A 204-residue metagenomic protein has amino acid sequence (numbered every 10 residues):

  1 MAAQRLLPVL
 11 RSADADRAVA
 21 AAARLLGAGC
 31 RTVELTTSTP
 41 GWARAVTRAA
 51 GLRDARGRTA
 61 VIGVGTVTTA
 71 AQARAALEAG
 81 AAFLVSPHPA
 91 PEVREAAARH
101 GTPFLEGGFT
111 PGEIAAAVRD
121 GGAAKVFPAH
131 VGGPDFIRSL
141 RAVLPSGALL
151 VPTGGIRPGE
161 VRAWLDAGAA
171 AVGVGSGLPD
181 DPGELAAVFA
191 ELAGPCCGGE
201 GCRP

Functional and structural regions predicted by a protein language model:
M1-A82, R99-G101, R157-R162, A167 (+1 more regions): Conserved N-terminal beta1-alpha1 strand-loop-helix module at the mouth
L7, V61-G63, L84-V85, L105 (+3 more regions): Structural detector of well-ordered beta-strand residues that form the stable sheet scaffold of enzyme domains
T37, T66, P87-P89, G108-F109 (+3 more regions): Short secondary-structure boundary segments
G51, R141-A142: Short amphipathic alpha-helix used as the core "switch/output" element in two-component signaling
F83-V93, V126-F136, A167-E191: Glycine-rich phosphate-binding active-site loops on the catalytic face of alpha/beta enzymes
P87-G121, V126-H130: Histidine/lysine/aspartate-rich catalytic loop segments that bind and position anionic ligands
V93-A97, I114-R119, P134-S139, E160-R162 (+1 more regions): Short, charged, surface-exposed secondary-structure boundary motifs
P145: Short conserved AdoMet
